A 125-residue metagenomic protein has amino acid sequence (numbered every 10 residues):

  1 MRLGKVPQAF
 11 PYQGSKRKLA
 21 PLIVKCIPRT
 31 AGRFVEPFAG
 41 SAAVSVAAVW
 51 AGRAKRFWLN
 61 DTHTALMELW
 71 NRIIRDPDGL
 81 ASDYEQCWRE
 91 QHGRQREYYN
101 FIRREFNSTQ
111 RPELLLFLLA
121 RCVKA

Functional and structural regions predicted by a protein language model:
M1-A39, A43-A47, G52: S-adenosyl-L-methionine
W50-A125: Class I S-adenosyl-L-methionine-dependent methyltransferase module
